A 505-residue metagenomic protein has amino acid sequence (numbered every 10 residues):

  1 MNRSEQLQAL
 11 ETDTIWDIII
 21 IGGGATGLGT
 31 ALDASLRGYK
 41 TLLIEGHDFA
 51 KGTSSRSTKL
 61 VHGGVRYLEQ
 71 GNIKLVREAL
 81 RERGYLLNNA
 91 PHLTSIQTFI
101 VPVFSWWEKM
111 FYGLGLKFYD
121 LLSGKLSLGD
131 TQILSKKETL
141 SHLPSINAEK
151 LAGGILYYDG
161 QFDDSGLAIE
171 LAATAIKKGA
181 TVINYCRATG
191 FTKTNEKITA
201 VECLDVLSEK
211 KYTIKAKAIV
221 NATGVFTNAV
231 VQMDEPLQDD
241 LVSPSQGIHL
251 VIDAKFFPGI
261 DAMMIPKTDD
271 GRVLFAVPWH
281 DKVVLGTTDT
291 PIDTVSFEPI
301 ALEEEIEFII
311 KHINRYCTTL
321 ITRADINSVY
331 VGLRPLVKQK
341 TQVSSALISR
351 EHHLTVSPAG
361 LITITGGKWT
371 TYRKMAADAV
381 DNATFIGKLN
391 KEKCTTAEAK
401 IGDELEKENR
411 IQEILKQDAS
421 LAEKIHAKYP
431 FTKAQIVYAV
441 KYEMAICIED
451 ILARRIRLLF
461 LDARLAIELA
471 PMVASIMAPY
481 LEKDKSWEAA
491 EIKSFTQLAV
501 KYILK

Functional and structural regions predicted by a protein language model:
M1-I18, L32-R37: Extreme N-terminal leader/targeting segments of oxidoreductases
Q6-A9, I19, H47, L93 (+12 more regions): C-terminal accessory subdomains/tails of enzymes that are appended
T14-W16, S208-A218: Core beta-strand elements of the Rossmann-like FAD/NAD(P) dinucleotide-binding domain in flavoenzyme oxidoreductases
I21, I214-G224: Short hydrophobic core segments
G23-G24, G46: Glycine-rich Rossmann-fold phosphate-binding loop(s) that bind the pyrophosphate of adenine dinucleotide cofactors
S35-S55: Glycine-rich FAD pyrophosphate-binding loop
K59-H142, L274: Dinucleotide-binding Rossmann-like beta1-alpha1 core, especially the glycine-rich loop that anchors the ADP
N184-T199: A conserved short coil-to-beta-strand element within the FAD-binding core of flavoproteins
